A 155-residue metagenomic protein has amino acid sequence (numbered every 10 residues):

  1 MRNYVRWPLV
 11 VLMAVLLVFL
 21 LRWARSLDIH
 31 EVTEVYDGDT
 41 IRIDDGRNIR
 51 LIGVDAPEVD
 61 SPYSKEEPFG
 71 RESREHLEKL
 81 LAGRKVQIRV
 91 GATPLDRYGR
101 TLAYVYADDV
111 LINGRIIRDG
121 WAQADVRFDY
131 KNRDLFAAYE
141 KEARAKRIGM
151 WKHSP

Functional and structural regions predicted by a protein language model:
M1-P155: Small beta-barrel nucleic-acid-binding modules, primarily SNase/OB-fold domains and secondarily Tudor-like barrels
